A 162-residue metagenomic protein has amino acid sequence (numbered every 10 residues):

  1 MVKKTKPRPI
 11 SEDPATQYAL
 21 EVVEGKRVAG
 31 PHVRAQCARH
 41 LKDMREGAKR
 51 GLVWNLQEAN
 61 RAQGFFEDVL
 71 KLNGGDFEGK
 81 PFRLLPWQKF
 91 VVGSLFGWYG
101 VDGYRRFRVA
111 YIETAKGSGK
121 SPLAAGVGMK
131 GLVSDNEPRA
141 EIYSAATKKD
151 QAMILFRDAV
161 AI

Functional and structural regions predicted by a protein language model:
V2-I162: Phosphate/NTP-binding elements of NTP-utilizing enzymes
